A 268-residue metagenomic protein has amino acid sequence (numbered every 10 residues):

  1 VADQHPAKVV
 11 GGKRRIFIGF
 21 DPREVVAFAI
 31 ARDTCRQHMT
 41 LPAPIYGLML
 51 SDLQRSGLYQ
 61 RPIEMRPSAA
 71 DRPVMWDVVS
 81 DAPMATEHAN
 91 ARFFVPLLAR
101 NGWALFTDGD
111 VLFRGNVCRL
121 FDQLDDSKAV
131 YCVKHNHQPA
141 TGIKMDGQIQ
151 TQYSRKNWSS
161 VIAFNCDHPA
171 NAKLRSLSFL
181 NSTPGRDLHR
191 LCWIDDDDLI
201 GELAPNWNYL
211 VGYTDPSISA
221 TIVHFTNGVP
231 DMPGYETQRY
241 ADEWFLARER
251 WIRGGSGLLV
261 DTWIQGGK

Functional and structural regions predicted by a protein language model:
A2-R23, A29-I30, L41, I45-V74 (+1 more regions): A glycosyltransferase accessory/donor-loop signature
G12, Q37-P42, L98-L105: Short, solvent-exposed loop/edge-beta patches enriched in aromatic
E24-V25, F113: Alpha-helix N-cap/loop-to-helix initiation residues
C35, P96, D110, I162 (+1 more regions): A residue-level signal for conserved active-site and pocket-lining positions in enzyme catalytic cores
P62-A99: Short, structured active-site "lid" loops
E87-A89, Y153-K156: A short catalytic or substrate-binding loop motif that flags glycine-/basic-rich loops and adjacent residues that bind
N90-Q138: GT-A fold catalytic core of metal-dependent nucleotide-sugar glycosyltransferases, centered on the diacidic
V130-Y153, C166: Short beta-strand-to-loop element that shapes/binds the nucleotide-sugar donor at the catalytic cleft/hinge
